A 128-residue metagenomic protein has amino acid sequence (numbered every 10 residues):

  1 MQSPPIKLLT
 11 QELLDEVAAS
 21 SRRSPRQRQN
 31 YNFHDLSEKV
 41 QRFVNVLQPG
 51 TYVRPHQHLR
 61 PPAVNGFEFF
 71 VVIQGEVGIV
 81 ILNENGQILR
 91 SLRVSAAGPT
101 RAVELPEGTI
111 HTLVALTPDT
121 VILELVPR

Functional and structural regions predicted by a protein language model:
M1-V44, L92-S95: A short, N-terminal "cap"/entry segment at the start of jelly-roll beta-barrel domains of the cupin/DSBH fold
Q27, N45-V64: Conserved short histidine dyad/triad with adjacent acidic residue
F43, T51-R54, G75-I81: Short beta-strand segments in beta-sandwich/barrel cores
V44-V46, F69, A102-E104, E124: Conserved hydrophobic/aromatic beta-strand scaffold that supports enzyme active sites
P55, I79-V80, V103-L105, H111-L116 (+1 more regions): Short beta-strand His + acidic residue motifs that chelate non-heme Fe in jelly-roll/DSBH and cupin folds
P61-P62, N85-Q87, R128: Short, surface-exposed beta-strand-loop junctions and turns on beta-sheet-rich folds
N65-E84: Glycine- and acidic-residue-biased ligand/ion/polar-headgroup-sensing regions
N83-H111: Short acidic-glycine-tyrosine-enriched beta hairpin
